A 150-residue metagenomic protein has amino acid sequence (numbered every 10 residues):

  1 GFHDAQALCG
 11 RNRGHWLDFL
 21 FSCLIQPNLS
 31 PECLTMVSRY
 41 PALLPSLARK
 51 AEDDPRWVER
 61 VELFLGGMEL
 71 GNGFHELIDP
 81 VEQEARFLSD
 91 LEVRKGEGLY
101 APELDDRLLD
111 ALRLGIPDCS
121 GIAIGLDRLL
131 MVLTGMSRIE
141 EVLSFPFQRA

Functional and structural regions predicted by a protein language model:
G1-L70, F74, S89-I116: Metal-assisted phosphate- and nucleotidyl-transfer catalytic regions
P80-T134, I139-A150: Active-site pocket scaffolds in enzymes
